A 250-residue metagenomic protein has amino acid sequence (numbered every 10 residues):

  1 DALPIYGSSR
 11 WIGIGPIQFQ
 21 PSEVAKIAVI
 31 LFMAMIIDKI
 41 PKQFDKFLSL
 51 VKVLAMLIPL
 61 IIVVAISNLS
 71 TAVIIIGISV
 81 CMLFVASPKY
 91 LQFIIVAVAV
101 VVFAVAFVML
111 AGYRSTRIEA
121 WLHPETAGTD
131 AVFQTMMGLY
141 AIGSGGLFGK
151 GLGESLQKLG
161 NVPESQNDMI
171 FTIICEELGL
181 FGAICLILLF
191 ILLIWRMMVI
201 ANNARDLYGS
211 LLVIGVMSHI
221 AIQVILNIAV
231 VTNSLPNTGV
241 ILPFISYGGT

Functional and structural regions predicted by a protein language model:
A2-Q134, T172-V230: Hydrophobic alpha-helical transmembrane segments of multi-pass inner membrane proteins, especially in bacterial systems
A120, P124-N167, F171, L180-G182: TM-adjacent membrane-interface loops and short helices in multi-pass inner/ER membrane proteins
E154, E176, V240: Conserved adenine-binding aromatic site and its adjacent loop/helix in ATP-hydrolyzing domains
N167, F171-C175, G248-T250: Hydrophobic alpha-helical transmembrane segments and immediately flanking/interface helices in integral membrane
I225-T250: A juxtamembrane structural motif centered on a specific transmembrane helix
